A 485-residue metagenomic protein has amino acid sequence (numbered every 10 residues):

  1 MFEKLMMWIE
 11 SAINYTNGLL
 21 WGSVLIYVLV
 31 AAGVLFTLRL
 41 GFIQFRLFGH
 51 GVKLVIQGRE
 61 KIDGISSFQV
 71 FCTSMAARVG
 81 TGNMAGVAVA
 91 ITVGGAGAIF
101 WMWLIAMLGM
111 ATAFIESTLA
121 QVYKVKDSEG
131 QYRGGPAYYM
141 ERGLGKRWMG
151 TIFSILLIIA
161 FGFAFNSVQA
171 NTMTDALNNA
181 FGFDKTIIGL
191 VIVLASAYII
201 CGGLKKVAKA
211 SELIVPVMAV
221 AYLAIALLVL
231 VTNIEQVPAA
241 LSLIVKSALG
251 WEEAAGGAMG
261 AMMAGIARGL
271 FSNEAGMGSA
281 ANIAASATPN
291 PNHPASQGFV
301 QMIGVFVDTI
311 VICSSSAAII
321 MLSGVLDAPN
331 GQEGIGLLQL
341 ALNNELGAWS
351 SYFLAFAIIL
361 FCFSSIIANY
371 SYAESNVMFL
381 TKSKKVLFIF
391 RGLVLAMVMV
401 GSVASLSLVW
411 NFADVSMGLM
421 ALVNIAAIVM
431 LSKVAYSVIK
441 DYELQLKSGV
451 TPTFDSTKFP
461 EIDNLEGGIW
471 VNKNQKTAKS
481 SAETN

Functional and structural regions predicted by a protein language model:
M1-T81, I91-A98, M399, V429-T457 (+2 more regions): N-terminal alpha-helical transmembrane segments of multi-pass membrane transport and channel/translocase proteins
N17-H50, T92-G130, V307-S315, S351 (+1 more regions): Extracellular loop-to-transmembrane helix junctions
L25, L40-Q44, G82-V87, G162-T174 (+5 more regions): Transmembrane helix-loop junctions in multi-pass membrane proteins
V28-L35, R39-V52, N171-L177, F183-N233 (+3 more regions): Membrane-interface loop-to-helix entry segments
A32-T37, L108-G130, P136-I200, F356-I366: Helix-loop-helix module between adjacent transmembrane segments
F42-S67, V89-I91, G95-I99, A111-L144 (+3 more regions): Flexible loop linkers connecting adjacent transmembrane helices in multi-pass alpha-helical membrane transporters
K61-V93, L119-A137, E141, A258-F306: Alpha-helical membrane segments and immediately flanking helix-loop junctions that form or couple to the substrate/ion
I115-K124, I225-L243, G256, A285-P291 (+1 more regions): Extracellular/periplasmic helix-exit of transmembrane alpha-helices
